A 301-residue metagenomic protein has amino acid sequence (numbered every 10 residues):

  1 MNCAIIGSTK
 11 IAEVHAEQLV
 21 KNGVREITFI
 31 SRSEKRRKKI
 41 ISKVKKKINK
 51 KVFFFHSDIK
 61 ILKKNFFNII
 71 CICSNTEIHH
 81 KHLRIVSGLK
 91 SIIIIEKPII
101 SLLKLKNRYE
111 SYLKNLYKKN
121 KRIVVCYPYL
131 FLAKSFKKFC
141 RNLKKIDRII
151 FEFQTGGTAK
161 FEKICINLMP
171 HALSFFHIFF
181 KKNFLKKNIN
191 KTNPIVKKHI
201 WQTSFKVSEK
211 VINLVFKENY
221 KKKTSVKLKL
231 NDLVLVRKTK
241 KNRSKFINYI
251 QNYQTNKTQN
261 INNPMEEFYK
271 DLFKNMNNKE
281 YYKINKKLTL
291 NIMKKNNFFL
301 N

Functional and structural regions predicted by a protein language model:
M1-I48: N-terminal Rossmann-like dinucleotide-binding module
C3-I5, V52-K114: Beta-loop-alpha module in the N-terminal Rossmann-like domain of NAD(P)-dependent dehydrogenases, especially those
V24, L89-S91, K118-R122: A short helix->loop->beta-strand "cap" motif at the edges of active sites that frequently abuts
I27, N68, D147: Conserved acidic residues
I30, K38, S42-K47, I69-S74 (+2 more regions): C-terminal helix-rich "cap/oligomerization" subdomain common to oxidoreductases
I100-G157: A contiguous active-site-proximal alpha/beta segment in oxidoreductase catalytic domains
Q154-K223, K287: Rossmann-like dinucleotide-binding domain that binds NAD(P)(H)
P194-K198, V207-D271, E280-I284: NAD(P)-dinucleotide binding in Rossmann-like oxidoreductases
